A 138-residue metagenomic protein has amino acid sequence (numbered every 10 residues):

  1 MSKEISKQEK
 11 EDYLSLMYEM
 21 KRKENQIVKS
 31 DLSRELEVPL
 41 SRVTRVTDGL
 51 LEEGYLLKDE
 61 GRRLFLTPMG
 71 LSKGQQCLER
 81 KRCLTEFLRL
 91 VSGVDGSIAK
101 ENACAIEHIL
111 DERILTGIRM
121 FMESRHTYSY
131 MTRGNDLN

Functional and structural regions predicted by a protein language model:
M1-S15: Short alpha-helical segments that sit at the start of domains
K23-S33: Short acidic, hydrophobic short linear motifs in intrinsically disordered regions
L32, V43-E53: Basic amphipathic alpha-helical segments that dock to polyanions
S41, S97: Key DNA-contact positions within bacterial/archaeal DNA-binding proteins
L51-G61: A short, conserved structural fragment
R62-K81: Basic, amphipathic "hinge/linker" alpha-helix immediately C-terminal to the N-terminal HTH DNA-binding motif
E101-N138: C-terminal regulatory/oligomerization modules of transcriptional regulators
